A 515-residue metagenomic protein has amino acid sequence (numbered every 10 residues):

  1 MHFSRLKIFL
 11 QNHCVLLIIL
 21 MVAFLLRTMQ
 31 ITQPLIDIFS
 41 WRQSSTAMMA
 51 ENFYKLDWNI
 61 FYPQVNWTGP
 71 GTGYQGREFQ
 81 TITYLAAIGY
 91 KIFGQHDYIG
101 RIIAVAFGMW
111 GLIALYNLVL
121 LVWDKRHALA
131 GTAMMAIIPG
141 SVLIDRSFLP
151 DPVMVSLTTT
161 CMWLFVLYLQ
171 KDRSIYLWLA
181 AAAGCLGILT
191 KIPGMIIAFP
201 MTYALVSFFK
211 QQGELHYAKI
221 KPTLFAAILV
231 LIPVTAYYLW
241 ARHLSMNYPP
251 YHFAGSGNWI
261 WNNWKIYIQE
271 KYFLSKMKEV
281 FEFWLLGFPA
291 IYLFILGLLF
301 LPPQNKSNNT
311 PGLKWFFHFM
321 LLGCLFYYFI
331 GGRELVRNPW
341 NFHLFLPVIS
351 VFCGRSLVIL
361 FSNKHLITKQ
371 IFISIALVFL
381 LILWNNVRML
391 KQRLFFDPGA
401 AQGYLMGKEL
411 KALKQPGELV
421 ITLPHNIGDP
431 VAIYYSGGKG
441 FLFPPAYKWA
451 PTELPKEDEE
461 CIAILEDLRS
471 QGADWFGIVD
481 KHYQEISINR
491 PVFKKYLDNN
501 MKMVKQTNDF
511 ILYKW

Functional and structural regions predicted by a protein language model:
T28-T32, Q43-G73, T81: Extracytosolic helix-loop segments that constitute the early lumenal/periplasmic catalytic or substrate-binding loops
S45-L56, I197-L313, L322-L335, L381 (+1 more regions): Transmembrane-lumen/periplasm boundary regions of multi-pass, lipid-linked membrane glycan transferases
I99-W123, T160-L164: Transmembrane-helix motifs of polytopic, lipid-linked glycan transferases
L120-R126, C161-L177, G187: Membrane-interface transmembrane helices that cradle and orient dolichyl/undecaprenyl
G131-T132, L164, Y176-I192, A198-F199 (+2 more regions): Membrane-interface alpha helices of multi-pass inner-membrane proteins
L143-M154: Short acidic/glycine- and proline-prone juxtamembrane loop motifs at membrane-interface regions of multi-pass membrane
S356-F361, Q370-P398, K439-F443: Transmembrane alpha-helical segments
L410-A450, A473-Q484, Y513: Short periplasmic/luminal acceptor-recognition loop of GT-C membrane glycosyltransferases, typified by
